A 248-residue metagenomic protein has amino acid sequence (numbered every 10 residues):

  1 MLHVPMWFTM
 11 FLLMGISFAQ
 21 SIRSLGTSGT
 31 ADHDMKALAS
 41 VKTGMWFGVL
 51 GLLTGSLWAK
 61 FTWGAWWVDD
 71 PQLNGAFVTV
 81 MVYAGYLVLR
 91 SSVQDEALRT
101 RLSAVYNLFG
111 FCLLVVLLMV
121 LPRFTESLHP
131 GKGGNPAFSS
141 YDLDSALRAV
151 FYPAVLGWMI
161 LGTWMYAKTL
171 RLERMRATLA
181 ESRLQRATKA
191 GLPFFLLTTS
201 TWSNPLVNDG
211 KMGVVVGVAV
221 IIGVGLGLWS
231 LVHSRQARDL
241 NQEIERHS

Functional and structural regions predicted by a protein language model:
M1-S248: Polytopic transmembrane helical bundles with strong interfacial aromatic enrichment
